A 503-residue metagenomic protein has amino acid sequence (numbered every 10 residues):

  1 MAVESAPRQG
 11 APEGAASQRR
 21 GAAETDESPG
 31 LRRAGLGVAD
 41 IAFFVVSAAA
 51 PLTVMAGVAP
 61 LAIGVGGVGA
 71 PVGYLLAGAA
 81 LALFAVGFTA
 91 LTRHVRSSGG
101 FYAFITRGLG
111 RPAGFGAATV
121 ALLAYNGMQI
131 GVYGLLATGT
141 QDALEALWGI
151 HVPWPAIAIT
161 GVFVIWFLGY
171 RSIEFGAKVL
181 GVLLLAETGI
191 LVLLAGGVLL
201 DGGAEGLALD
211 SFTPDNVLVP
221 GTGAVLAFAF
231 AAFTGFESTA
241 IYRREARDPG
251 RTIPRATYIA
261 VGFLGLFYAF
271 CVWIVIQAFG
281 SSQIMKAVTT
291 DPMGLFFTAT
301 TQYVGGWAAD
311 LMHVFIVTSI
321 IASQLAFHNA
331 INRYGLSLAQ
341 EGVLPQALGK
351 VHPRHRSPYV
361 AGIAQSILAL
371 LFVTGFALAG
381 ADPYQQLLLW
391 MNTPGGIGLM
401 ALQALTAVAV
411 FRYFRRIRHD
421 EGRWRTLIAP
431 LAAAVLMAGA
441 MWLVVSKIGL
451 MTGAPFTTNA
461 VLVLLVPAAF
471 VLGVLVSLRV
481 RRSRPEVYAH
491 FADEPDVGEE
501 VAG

Functional and structural regions predicted by a protein language model:
M1-A59, I63-G69, A82, G206-T213 (+1 more regions): Membrane-interface "cap" regions at the ends of multi-pass membrane proteins
A23-D142, T239, S446-G453, V461-L464: Transmembrane helix-boundary motif of multi-pass solute transporters/channels
E27-R32, A70-P71, L147-P153, G181-H313: Helix-loop-helix junctions that connect adjacent transmembrane segments in multi-pass membrane transporters
S97, V120-L135, S238-E245, G306-Q346 (+1 more regions): Membrane-helix boundary/coupling elements in multi-pass transport proteins
A103-F104, G110, D142-A146, G262-F327 (+1 more regions): TM-loop-TM module centered on a large, flexible mid-protein loop between adjacent transmembrane helices in multi-pass
A103-R107, G134-W154, L185, R243-P249 (+3 more regions): Helix-loop-helix connectors at the membrane interface of multi-pass transporters/channels
W154-D201, A256-G265, G398-A401, R416-V435 (+1 more regions): Membrane-interface loop-to-helix entry segments
P394-L402, W424-G503: A generic transmembrane alpha-helix motif of multi-pass inner-membrane proteins
